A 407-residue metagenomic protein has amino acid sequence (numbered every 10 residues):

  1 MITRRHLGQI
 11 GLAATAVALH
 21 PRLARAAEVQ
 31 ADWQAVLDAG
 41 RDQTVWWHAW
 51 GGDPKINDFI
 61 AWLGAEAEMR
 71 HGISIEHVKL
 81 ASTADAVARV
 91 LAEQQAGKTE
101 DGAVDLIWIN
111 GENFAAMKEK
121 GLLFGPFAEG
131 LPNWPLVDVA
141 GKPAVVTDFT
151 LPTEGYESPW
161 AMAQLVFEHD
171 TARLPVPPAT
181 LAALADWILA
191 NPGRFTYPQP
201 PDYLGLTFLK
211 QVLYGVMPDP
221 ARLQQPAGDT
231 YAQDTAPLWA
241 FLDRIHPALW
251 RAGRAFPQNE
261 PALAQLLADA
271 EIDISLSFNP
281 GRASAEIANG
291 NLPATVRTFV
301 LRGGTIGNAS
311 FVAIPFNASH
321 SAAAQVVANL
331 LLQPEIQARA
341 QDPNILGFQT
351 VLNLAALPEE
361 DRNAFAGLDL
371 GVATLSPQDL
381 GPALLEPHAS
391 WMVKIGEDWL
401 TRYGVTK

Functional and structural regions predicted by a protein language model:
M1, L19-Q43: C-terminal segment of N-terminal export signals and the immediately downstream linker at the start of the mature
H6-R25: N-terminal export signals
V29, Q265, V372-K407: Conserved C-terminal helix/tail region of periplasmic/extracytoplasmic solute-binding proteins
D32-R41, V45-H48, D53-S74, F167: Short, polar/charged alpha-helical segment
W50-W62, H77-D85, E100, V104 (+1 more regions): Extracytoplasmic ligand-binding site segments that recognize negatively charged/polar headgroups
V90-T99: Short, well-structured alpha-helical segments in soluble
W250-A313, N317, N363: Extracytoplasmic/periplasmic substrate-binding proteins
T305, S310-D379: Mature extracytoplasmic/periplasmic domains
